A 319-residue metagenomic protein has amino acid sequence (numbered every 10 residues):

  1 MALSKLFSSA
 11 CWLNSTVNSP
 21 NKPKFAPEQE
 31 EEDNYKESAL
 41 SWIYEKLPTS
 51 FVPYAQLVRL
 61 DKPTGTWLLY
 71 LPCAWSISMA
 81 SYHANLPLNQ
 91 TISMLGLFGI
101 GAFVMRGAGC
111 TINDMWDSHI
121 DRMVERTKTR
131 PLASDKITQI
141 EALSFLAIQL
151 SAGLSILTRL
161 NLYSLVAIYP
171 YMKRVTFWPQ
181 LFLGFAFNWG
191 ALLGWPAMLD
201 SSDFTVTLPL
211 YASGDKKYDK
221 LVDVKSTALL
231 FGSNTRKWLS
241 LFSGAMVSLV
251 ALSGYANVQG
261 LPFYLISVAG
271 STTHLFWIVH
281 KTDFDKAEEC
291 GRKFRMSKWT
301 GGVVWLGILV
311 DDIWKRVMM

Functional and structural regions predicted by a protein language model:
M1-M319: Multi-pass alpha-helical membrane architecture of UbiA-family and related isoprenoid/lipid prenyltransferases
